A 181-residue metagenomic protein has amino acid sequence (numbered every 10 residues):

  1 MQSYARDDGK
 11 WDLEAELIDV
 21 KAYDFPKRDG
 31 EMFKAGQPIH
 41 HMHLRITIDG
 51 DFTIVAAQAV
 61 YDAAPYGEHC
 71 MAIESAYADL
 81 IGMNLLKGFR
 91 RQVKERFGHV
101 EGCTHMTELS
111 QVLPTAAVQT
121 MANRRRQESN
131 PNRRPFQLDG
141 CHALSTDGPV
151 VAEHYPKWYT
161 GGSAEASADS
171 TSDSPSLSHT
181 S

Functional and structural regions predicted by a protein language model:
M1-D12, I18-K27: N-terminal intrinsically disordered, cationic/polar leader segments that include organellar targeting peptides
K21-H179: Active-site- and interface-proximal helix/loop "cap" or "latch" segments in soluble metabolic and energy-transducing
